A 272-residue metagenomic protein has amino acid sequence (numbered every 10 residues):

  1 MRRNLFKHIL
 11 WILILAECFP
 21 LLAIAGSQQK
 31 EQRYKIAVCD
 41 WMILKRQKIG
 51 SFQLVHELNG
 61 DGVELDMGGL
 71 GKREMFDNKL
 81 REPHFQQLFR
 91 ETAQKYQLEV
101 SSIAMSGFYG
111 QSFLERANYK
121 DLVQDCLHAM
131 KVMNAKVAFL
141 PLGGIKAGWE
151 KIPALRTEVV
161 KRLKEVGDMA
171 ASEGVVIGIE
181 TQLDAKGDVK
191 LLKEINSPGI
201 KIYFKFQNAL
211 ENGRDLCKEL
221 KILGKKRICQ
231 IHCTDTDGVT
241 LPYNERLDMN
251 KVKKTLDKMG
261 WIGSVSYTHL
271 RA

Functional and structural regions predicted by a protein language model:
M1-K7: N-terminal export leaders
E31, F52-E57, L80-S101, D125-N134 (+3 more regions): Acidic (Asp/Glu)-rich catalytic clusters
Y34, F52, V63, V160-K253: Acidic/histidine-rich catalytic cores of soluble enzymes
Y34-C39, V63-L65, V100-M105, A138-L140 (+4 more regions): Hydrophobic faces of well-ordered beta-strands that scaffold small-molecule active sites in alpha/beta enzyme cores
S51-G68: Catalytic domains of carbohydrate-active enzymes, especially glycoside hydrolases
D66-L88, I145-A147: Glycine-rich, proline-tolerant flexible connector loops at the mouths of alpha/beta enzymes
T92-E99, Y109-I202, L210-E211: Active-site acidic/histidine proton-transfer and metal-coordination neighborhood in alpha/beta enzyme cores
T268-A272: Conserved small/polar residues in nucleotide/adenosyl-binding loops
